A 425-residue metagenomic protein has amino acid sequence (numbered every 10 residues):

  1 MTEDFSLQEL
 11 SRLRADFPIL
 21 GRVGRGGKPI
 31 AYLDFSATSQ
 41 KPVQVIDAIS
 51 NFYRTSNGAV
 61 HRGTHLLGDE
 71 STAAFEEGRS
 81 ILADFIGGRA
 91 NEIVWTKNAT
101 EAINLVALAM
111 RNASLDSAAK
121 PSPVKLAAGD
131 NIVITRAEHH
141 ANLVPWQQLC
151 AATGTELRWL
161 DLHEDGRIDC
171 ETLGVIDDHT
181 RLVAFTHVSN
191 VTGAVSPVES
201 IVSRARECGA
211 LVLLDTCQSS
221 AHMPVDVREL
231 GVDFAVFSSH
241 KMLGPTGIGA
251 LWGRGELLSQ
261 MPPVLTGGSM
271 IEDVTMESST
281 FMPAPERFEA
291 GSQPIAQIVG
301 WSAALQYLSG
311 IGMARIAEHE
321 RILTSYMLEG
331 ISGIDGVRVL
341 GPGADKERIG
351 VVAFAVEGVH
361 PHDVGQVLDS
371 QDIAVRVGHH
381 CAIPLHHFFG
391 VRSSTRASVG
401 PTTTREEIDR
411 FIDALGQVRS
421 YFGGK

Functional and structural regions predicted by a protein language model:
M1-K425: Pyridoxal 5′-phosphate
